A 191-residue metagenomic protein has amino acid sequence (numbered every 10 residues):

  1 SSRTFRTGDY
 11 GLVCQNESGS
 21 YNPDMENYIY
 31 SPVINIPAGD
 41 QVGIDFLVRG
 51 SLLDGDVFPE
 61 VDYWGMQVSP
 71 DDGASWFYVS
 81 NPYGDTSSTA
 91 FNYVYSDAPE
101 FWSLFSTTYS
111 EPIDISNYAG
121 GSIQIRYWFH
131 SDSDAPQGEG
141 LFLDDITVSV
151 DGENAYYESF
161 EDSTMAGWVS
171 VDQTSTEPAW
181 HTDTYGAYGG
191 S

Functional and structural regions predicted by a protein language model:
S1-E26, V61, F77-T108, A155-S191: Extracellular glycan-recognition surfaces and repeat-rich motifs
S2-R6, N35-I36, G50-D54, G186: Extracellular acidic, Ser/Thr/Pro-rich low-complexity tracts
S20-G39, S106-P112, L143: Short beta-strands within extracellular/lumenal beta-sheet-rich domains
N22-Y28, D56-V61, S131-V150: Extracellular carbohydrate recognition
D24, P37-G39, P59, L104 (+2 more regions): Surface-exposed coil/turn segments at beta-strand junctions on protein surfaces, enriched
S31, I36-L53, W64, G121-S131 (+1 more regions): Extracellular beta-strand-rich recognition modules
I36, Y95-I123, H130: Short, surface-exposed tryptophan/glycine-enriched loops that mediate extracellular molecular recognition
